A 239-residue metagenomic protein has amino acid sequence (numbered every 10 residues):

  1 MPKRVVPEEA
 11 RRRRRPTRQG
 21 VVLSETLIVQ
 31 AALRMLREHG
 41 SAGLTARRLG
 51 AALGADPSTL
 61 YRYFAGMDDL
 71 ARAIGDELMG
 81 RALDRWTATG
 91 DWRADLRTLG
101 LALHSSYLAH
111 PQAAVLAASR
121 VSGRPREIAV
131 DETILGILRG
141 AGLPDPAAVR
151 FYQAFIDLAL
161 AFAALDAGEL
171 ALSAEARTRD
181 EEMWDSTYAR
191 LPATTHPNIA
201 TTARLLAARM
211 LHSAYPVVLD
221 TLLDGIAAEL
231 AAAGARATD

Functional and structural regions predicted by a protein language model:
M1-A52, A65-R72: Basic, helix-initiating cap at the start of DNA-binding domains
M1-L23, T195-A208, G234-D239: N-terminal intrinsically disordered/low-complexity leader segments
T26-R34, E38-H39, D69-R85, A94-A102 (+1 more regions): Alpha-helical structural segments
G54-F64: Short hydrophobic/aromatic patch on the recognition helix
G75, H104-R126, E132-T133, A164-A171 (+1 more regions): Amphipathic alpha-helical segments used for helix-helix packing
D84-R126, D145-A148, Y152-F155: Hydrophobic alpha-helical connector segments
V130-D185, A207-A208, I226-L230: Hydrophobic alpha-helical bundle segments that form small-molecule/ligand-binding pockets
